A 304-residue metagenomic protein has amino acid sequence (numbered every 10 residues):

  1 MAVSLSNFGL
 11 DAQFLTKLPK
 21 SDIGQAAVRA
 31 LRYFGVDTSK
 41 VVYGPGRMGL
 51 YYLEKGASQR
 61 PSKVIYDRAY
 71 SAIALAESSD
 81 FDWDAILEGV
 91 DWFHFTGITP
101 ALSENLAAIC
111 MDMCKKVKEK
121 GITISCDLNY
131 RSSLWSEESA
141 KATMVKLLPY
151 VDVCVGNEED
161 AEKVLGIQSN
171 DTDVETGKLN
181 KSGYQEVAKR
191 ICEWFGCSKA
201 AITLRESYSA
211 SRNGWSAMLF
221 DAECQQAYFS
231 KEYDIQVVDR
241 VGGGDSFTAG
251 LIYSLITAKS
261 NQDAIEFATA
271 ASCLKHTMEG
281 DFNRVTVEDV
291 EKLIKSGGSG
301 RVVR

Functional and structural regions predicted by a protein language model:
M1-D11, S254-T257: Alpha-helix C-terminal capping segments
L5, N157, G244: Short, conserved phosphate/pyrophosphate- and ester-handling motifs at nucleotide-, phospho-/glycolipid
D11-I98, V290-R304: Conserved N-terminal subdomain of the carbohydrate kinase-like
I109-K120, T143-Y150: Catalytic-core regions built around general acid/base machinery
V117-T123, F195-S198: A short helix->loop->beta-strand "cap" motif at the edges of active sites that frequently abuts
I124-C126, C154: Hydrophobic faces of well-ordered beta-strands that scaffold small-molecule active sites in alpha/beta enzyme cores
L134-C224: Conserved phosphate/ATP/ADP-binding segment of small-molecule kinases
Q226-G297: Conserved post-catalytic alpha-helical subdomain immediately downstream of the catalytic base and nucleotide-binding
